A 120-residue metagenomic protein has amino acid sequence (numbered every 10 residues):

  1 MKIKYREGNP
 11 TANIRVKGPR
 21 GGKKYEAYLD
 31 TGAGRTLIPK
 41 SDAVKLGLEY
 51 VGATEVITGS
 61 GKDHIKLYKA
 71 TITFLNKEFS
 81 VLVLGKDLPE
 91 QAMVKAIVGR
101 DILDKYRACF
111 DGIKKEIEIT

Functional and structural regions predicted by a protein language model:
M1-T120: Pepsin/retropepsin-fold aspartyl endopeptidases
